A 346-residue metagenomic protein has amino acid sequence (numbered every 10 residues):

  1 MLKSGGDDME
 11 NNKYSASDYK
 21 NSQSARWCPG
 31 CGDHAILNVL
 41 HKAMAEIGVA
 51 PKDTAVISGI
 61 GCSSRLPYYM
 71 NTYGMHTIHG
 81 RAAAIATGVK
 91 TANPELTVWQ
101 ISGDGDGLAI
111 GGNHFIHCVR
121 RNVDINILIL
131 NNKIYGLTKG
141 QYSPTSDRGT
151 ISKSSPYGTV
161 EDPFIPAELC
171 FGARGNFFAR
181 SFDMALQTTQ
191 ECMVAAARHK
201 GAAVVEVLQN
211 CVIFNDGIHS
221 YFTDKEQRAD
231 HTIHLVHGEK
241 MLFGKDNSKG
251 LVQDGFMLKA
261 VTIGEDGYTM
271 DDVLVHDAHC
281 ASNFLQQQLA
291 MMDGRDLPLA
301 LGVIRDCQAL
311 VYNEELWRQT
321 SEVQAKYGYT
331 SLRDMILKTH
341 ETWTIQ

Functional and structural regions predicted by a protein language model:
G5-K13, S22, I213-Q346: Flexible, low-complexity linker and terminal segments
S17-T77: Active-site diphosphate/adenylate-binding microenvironment
Q23, A50-T54, A92-V98, R120-N126 (+4 more regions): Short coil/turn connectors at secondary-structure junctions
I60-C62, N132-I134, A185, L208-I213 (+1 more regions): Glycine-rich beta-alpha junction loops
I60-G136: Thiamine diphosphate
Y73-G74, C118, S143-D147, A196 (+1 more regions): Short, hinge-like loop/turn segments at secondary-structure boundaries
S143-A196: Conserved thiamine diphosphate
N176-H234: ATP/pyrophosphate-binding catalytic subdomain of soluble kinases
